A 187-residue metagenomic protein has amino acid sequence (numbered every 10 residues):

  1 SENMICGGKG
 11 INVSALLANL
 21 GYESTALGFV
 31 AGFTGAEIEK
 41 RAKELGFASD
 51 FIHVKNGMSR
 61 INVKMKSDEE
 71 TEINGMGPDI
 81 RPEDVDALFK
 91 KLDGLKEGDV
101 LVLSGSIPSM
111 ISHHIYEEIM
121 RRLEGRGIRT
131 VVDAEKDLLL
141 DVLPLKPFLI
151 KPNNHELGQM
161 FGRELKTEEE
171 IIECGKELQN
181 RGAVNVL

Functional and structural regions predicted by a protein language model:
E2-M58: Substrate-binding N-lobe of the ribokinase-like
V54, M65-E97: Conserved phosphate-binding/catalytic loop of the ribokinase/pfkB sugar-kinase fold
E72-N74, G98-G105, D133, K151-E156: Short beta-strands and strand-loop turn motifs
P78-R81, I107-I111, L138-L140, Q159: Short, small-residue-enriched loops and turns at beta-alpha junctions that line or gate enzyme active sites
L95-V100, K146: Short acidic/histidine-rich motifs immediately flanking catalytic phosphotransfer sites in two-component signaling
M110-E118: Active-site core of PLP-dependent enzymes with the aminotransferase class I/II
E117-L187: Conserved phosphate/ATP/ADP-binding segment of small-molecule kinases
